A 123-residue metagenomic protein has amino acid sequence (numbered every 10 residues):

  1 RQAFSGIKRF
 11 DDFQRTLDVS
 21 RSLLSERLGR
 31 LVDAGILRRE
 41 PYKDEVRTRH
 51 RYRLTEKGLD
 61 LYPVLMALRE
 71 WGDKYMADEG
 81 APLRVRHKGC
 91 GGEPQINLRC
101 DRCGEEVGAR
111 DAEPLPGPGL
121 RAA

Functional and structural regions predicted by a protein language model:
R1-L23: N-terminal helix-turn-helix DNA-binding core of bacterial DNA-binding proteins
L28-G29: Short, hydrophobic-biased segments on the C-terminal half of alpha helices that form "recognition helices"
G35: Glycine-centered, phosphate/nucleic-acid-interacting loop/turn motifs that mediate DNA/RNA or nucleotide
R39: Short beta-strand "wing" residues that participate in macromolecule-binding interfaces
D44-L65: Basic, amphipathic "hinge/linker" alpha-helix immediately C-terminal to the N-terminal HTH DNA-binding motif
E70-A123: C-terminal regulatory/oligomerization modules of transcriptional regulators
